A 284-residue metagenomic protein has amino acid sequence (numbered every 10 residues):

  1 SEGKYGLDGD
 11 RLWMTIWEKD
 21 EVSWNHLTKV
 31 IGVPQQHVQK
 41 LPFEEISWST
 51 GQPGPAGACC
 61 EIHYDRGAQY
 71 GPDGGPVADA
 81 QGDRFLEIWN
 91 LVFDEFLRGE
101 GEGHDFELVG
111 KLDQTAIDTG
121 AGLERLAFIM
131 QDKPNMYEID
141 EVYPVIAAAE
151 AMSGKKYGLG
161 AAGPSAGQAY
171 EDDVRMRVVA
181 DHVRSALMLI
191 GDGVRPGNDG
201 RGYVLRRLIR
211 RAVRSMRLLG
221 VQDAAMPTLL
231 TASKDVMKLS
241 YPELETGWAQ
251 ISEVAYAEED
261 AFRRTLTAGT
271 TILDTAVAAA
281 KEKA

Functional and structural regions predicted by a protein language model:
S1-T231, Y241-P242, E258-E259, R263-K283: Structured aminoacyl-transfer and RNA-binding surfaces used for tRNA recognition/handling in the translation apparatus
D235, L239-A249, E253-E258: Long, charged alpha-helical interface segments
